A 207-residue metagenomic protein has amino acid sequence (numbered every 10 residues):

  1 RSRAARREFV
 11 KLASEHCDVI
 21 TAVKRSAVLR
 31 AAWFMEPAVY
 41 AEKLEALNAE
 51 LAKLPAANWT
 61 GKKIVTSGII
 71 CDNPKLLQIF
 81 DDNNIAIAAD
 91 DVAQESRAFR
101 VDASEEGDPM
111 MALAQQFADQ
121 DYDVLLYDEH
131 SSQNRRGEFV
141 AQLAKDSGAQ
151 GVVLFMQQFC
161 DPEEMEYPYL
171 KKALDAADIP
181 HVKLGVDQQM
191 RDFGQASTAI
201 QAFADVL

Functional and structural regions predicted by a protein language model:
R1-D102: A charged, amphipathic alpha-helical module
T66-N73, Q158-E164, M190-R191: Gly/Ser/Thr-rich loops at beta-strand to alpha-helix junctions that form or flank small-molecule/cofactor-binding
N83, A177-D178: Short, structured coil segments at secondary-structure junctions
I85, A89-R135: Flexible internal linker/loop segments at domain or repeat junctions
S131-G148, M165-E166: A short, acidic, amphipathic alpha-helical segment used as a generic capping/interface helix at domain edges
A149-Q158: Acidic beta-strand-to-loop metal/phosphate-binding motif
P162-K172: Short Gly/Thr/Asp-enriched flexible loops that form oxyanion-binding sites at enzyme active sites
K171, D175, H181-L207: C-terminal regions of proteins
